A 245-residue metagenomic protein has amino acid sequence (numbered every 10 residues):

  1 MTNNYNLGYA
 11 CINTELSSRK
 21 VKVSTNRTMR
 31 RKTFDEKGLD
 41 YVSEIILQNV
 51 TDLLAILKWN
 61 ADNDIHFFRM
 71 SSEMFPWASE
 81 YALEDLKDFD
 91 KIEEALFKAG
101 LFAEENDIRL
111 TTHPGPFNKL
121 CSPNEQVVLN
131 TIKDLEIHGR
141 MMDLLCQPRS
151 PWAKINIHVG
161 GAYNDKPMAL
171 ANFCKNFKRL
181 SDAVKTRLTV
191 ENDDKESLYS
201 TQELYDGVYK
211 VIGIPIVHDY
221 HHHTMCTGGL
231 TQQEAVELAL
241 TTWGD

Functional and structural regions predicted by a protein language model:
M1-R109, N118-I132, E136-Q147, P151 (+6 more regions): Alpha/beta catalytic barrel-like cores
H113, D219: Conserved, mostly hydrophobic/aromatic
P116, D194, H222: Short, glycine/acidic-enriched loop or turn micro-motifs at the edges of active sites
I137, N164-R179, K195-Y199: Active-site glycine-rich loop that binds ribose-phosphate moieties when present
A153-P167: Glycine-rich phosphate-binding "P-loop"
N156, R187-D194, P215-V217: Catalytic beta/alpha-barrel core
Y209-P215, H221: Active-site segment flanking the S-adenosylmethionine/decSAM binding pocket in AdoMet-dependent transferases
H221-T227: Short acidic, Gly/Ser-rich segments with clustered Asp/Glu that frequently serve as metal-coordination loops in enzyme
